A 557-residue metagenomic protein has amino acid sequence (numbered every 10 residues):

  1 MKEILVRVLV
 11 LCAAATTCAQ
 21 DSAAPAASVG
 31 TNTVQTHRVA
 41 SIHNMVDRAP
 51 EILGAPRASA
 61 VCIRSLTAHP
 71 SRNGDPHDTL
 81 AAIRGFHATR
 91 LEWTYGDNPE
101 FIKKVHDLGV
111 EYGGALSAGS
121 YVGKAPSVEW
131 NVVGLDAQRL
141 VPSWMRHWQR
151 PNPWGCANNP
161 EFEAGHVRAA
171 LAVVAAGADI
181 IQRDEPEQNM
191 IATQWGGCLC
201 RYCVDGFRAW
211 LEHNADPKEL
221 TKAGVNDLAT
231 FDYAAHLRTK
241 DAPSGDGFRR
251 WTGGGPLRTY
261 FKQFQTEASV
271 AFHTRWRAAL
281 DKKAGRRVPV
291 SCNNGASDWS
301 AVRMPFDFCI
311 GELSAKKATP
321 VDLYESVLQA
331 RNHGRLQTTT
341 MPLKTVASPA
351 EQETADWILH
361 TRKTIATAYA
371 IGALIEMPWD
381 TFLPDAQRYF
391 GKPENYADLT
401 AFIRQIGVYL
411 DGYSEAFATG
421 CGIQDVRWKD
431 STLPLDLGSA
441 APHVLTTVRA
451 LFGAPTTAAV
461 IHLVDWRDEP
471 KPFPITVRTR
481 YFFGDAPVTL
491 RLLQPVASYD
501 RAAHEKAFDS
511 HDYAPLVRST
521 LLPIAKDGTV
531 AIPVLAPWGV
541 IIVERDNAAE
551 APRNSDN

Functional and structural regions predicted by a protein language model:
V29-T79: Boundary/entry segment of secreted carbohydrate-active catalytic domains
S59-K104, A172-I180: Catalytic domains of carbohydrate-active enzymes, especially glycoside hydrolases
L91-Q149, I180-M190: Glycine-rich, aromatic-flanked loop segments that form ligand/cofactor-binding clefts across common enzyme folds
H147-A315: Polysaccharide-binding and catalytic clefts of secreted carbohydrate-active enzymes
V270, T274-P289, G295-E394, D398-A401: Catalytic-core region of carbohydrate-active enzymes that cleave or remodel glycosidic bonds
S431-A486, G539-I542: Carbohydrate-binding surface patches
R478-Y513: Solvent-exposed beta-hairpin/edge-strand motifs
D509-R553: C-terminal beta-strand-rich structural cap/linker in extracellular carbohydrate-active enzymes
